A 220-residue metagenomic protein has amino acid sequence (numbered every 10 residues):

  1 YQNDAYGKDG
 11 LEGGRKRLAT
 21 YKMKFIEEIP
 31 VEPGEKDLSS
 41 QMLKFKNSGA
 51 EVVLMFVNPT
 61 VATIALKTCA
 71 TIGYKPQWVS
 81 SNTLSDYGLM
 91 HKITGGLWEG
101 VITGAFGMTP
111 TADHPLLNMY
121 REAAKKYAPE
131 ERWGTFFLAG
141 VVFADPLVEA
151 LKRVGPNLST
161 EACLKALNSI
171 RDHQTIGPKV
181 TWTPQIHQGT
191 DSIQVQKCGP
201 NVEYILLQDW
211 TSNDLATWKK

Functional and structural regions predicted by a protein language model:
Y1-G73, T111-N118: Extracellular/periplasmic Venus flytrap/periplasmic-binding protein
I26-P30, V101-T103, V195: Conserved beta-strand scaffold positions in the cores of enzyme catalytic domains, especially in NTP/NDP-utilizing
K46-S48, T71-G73, I93-L97, L158 (+1 more regions): Extracellular/periplasmic catalytic domains that process cell-envelope and extracellular macromolecules
L66-V141, T211-L215: Extracellular/periplasmic periplasmic-binding protein-like sensory domains
K67, D145-R153: Short glycine/serine- and small hydrophobic-enriched flexible loop segments
P115, N168-K220: Solvent-exposed, acidic/polar segments of extracytosolic/periplasmic ligand-binding ectodomains
V141-V148, E161: A structural signal for well-ordered alpha-helical segments within the folded catalytic domains of diverse enzymes
K152-K165: Short, charged, surface-exposed loops that flank catalytic or proteolytic processing sites
